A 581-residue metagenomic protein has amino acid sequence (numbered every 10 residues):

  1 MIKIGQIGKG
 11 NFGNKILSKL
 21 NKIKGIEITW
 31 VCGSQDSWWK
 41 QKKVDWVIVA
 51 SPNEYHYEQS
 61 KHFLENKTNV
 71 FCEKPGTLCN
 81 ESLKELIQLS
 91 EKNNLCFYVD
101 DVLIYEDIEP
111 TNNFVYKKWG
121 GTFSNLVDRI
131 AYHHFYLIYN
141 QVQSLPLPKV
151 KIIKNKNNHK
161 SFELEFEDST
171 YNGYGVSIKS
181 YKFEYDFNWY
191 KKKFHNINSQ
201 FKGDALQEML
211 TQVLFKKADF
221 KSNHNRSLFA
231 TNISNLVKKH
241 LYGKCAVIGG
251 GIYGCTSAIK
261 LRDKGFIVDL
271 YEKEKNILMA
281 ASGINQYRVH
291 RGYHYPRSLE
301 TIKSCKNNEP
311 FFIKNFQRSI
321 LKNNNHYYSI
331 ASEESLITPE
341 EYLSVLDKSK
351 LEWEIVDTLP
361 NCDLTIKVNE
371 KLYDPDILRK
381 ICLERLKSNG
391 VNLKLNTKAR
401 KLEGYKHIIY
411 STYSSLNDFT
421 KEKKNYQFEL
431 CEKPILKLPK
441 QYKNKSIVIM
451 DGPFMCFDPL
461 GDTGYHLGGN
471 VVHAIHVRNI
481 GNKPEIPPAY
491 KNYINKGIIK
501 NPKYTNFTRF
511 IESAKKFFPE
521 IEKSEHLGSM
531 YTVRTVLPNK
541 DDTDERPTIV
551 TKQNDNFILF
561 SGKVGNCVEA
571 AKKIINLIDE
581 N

Functional and structural regions predicted by a protein language model:
Q6-I7, D36, W46-S51, L95 (+1 more regions): C-terminal helix-rich "cap/oligomerization" subdomain common to oxidoreductases
I16, S34-I87: Beta-loop-alpha module in the N-terminal Rossmann-like domain of NAD(P)-dependent dehydrogenases, especially those
T77-S124, H134: A contiguous active-site-proximal alpha/beta segment in oxidoreductase catalytic domains
C79-N80, L278, K406-D451, L460-H466 (+4 more regions): Central helical "cap/lid" subdomain
D263-I284: Glycine-rich FAD pyrophosphate-binding loop
Q286-L364, I494: Dinucleotide-binding Rossmann-like beta1-alpha1 core, especially the glycine-rich loop that anchors the ADP
I366-A399, H407-T420, C567-I575: Helical element adjacent to the flavin cofactor pocket in flavoenzyme catalytic cores
E512-N581: C-terminal catalytic lobe of FAD-dependent flavoproteins
